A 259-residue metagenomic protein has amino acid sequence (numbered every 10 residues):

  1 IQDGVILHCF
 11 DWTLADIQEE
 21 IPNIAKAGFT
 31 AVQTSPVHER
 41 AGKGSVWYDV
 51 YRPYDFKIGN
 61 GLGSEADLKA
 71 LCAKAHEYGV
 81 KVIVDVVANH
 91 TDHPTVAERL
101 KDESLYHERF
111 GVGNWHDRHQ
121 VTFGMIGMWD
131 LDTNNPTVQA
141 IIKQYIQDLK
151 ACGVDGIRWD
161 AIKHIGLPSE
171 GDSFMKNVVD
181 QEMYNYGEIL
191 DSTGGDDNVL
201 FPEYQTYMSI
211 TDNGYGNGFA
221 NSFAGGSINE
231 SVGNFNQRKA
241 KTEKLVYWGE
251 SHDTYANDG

Functional and structural regions predicted by a protein language model:
I1-F10, D16-K26, T30, S104-W115: N-terminal carbohydrate-binding accessory modules
Q2-G4, R40-A73, L100-D132: Aromatic- and acidic-residue-enriched carbohydrate-binding clefts of CAZyme catalytic domains
Q2-V5, E19-A25, P36-P53, K69-V84 (+1 more regions): Active-site-proximal helices and loops of the catalytic beta/alpha 8
V5-A15, M128-I141, G259: Active-site mouth loops of central-metabolism enzymes
C9, I58, A161: Short glycine-centered, acidic/aromatic-flanked micro-motifs in structured strand/loop junctions that mark active-site
L14-I17, G61-L68, N135, Q139 (+1 more regions): Solvent-exposed, acidic/flexible segments
F29-V37, D67, L71-V112: Glycine-rich, aromatic-flanked loop segments that form ligand/cofactor-binding clefts across common enzyme folds
